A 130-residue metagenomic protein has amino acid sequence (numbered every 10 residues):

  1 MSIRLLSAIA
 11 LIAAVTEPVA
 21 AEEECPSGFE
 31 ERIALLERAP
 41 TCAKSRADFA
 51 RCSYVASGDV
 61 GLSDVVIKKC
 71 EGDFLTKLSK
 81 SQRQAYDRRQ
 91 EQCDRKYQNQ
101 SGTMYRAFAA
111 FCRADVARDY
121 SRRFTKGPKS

Functional and structural regions predicted by a protein language model:
L5-V15: Sec-dependent N-terminal signal peptides
A21-S130: Mitochondrial intermembrane space
